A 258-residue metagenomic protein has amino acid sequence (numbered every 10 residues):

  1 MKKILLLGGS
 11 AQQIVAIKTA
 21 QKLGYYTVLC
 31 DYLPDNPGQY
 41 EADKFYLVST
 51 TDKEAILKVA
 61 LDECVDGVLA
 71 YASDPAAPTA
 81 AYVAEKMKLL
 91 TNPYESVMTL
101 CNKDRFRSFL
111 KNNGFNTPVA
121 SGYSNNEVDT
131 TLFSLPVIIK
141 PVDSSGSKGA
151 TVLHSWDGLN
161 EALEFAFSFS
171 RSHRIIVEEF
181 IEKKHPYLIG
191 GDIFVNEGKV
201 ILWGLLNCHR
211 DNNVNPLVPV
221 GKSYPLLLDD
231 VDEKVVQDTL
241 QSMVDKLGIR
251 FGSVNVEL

Functional and structural regions predicted by a protein language model:
M1-E95: ATP-binding N-terminal substructure of ATP-dependent carboxylate-amine bond-forming enzymes
K3-L5, V137, V200: Conserved hydrophobic helix-helix packing surfaces used for dimerization/oligomerization
F45-T51, A120-N125, T151-H154: Short acidic-hydrophobic, aromatic-tinged amphipathic segments that line or gate anion-handling sites
E85-G149: A conserved helix-loop-beta module that forms one wall/lid of the active-site cleft in ATP-utilizing catalytic domains
N116-P118, P136-I138, T151-Y187, P216-P225 (+1 more regions): Conserved ATP-binding module of the ATP-grasp superfamily
D157, E182-I249, S253: ATP-dependent carboxylate/phosphate-activation module, predominantly the ATP-grasp catalytic core and closely related
